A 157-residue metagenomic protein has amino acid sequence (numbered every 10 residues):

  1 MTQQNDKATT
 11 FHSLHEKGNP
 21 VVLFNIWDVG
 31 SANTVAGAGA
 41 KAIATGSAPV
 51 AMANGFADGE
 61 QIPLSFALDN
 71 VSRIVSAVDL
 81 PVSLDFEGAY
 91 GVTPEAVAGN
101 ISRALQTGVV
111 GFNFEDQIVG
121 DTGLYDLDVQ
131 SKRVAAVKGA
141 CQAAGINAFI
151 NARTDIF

Functional and structural regions predicted by a protein language model:
M1-N25, V29-G37, A135-G139, A143-G145: N-terminal amphipathic alpha-helix/helix-capping segment at the start of soluble metabolic enzymes
Q3-T9, F56-L84, T107, L124-A152: Alpha-helix-loop-beta-strand connector modules within alpha/beta enzyme cores
V22-D28, I43-T45, V82-F86, F112-F114 (+1 more regions): Hydrophobic faces of well-ordered beta-strands that scaffold small-molecule active sites in alpha/beta enzyme cores
V29-P49, G108: Catalytic domains of carbohydrate-active enzymes, especially glycoside hydrolases
S31-T34, L84, Y90-R103: Catalytic cores of alpha/beta
G39, G99-V110: Structural recognition of alpha->loop->beta junctions
A42-L68, G88-P94, A98, F112-S131 (+1 more regions): Glycine-rich, proline-tolerant flexible connector loops at the mouths of alpha/beta enzymes
V119, I156-F157: Short, catalytically relevant binding-site loops at active-site mouths
